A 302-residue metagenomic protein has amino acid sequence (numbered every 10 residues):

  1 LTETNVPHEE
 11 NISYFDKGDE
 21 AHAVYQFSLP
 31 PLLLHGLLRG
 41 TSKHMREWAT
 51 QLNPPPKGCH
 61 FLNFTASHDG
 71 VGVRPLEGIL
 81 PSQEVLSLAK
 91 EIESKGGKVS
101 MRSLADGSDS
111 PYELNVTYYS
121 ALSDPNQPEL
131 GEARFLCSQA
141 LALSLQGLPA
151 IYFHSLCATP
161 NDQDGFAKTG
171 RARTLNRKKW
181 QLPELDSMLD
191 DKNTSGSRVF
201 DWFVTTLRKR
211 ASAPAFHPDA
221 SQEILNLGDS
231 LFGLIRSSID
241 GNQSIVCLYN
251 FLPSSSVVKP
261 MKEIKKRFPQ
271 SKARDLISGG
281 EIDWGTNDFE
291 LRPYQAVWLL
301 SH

Functional and structural regions predicted by a protein language model:
L1-H302: Active-site and adjacent substrate-binding regions of carbohydrate-active enzymes
